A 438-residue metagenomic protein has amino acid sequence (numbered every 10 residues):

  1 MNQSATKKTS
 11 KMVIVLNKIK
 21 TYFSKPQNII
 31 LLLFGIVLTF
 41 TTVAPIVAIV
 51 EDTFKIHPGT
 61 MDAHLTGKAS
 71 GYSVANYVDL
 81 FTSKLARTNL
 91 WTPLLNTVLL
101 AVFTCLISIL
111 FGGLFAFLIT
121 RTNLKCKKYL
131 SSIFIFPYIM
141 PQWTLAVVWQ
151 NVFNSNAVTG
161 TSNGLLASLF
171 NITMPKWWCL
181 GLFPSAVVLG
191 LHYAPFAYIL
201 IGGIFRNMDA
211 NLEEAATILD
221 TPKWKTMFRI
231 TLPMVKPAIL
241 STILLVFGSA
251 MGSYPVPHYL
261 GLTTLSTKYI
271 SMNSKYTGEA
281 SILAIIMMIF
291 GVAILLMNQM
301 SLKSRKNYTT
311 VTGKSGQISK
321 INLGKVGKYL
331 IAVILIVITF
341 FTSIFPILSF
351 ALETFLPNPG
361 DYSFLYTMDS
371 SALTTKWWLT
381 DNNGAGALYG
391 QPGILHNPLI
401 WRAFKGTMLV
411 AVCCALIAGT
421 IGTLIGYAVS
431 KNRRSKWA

Functional and structural regions predicted by a protein language model:
M1-L33, K125, M300-V337: Transmembrane alpha-helical segments of polytopic membrane transport and secretion proteins
P26-A63, V78, T82-F205, M234-Y254 (+4 more regions): Membrane-water interface segments at the C-terminal ends of transmembrane alpha-helices in multi-pass inner-membrane
P58-S70, P222, K306-N322, N358-A385: Juxtamembrane inter-helical linkers in multi-pass membrane proteins
D62-T66, N154, M251-K275, K314 (+1 more regions): Glycine-rich helix-loop "coupling/hinge" segments at transmembrane-helix boundaries in multipass transporters
S70, V74-Y77, I133, S162-L166 (+3 more regions): Amphipathic alpha-helical segments in well-structured domains
S73, I201-E214, K223, V235 (+2 more regions): Transmembrane helix boundary and interhelical loop/hinge segments in multi-pass membrane proteins
L219-D220, P233: Glycine/proline-centered hinge or cleavage motifs at structural transition points of membrane proteins
